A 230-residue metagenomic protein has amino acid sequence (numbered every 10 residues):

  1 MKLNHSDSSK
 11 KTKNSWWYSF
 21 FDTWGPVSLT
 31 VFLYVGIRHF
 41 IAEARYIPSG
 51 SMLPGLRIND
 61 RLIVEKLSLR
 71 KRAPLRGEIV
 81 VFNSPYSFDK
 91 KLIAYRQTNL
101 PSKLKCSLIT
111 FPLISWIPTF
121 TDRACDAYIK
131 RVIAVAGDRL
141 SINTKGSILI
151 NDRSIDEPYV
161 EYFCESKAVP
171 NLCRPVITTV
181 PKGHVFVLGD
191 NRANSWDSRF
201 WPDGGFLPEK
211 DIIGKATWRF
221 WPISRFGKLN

Functional and structural regions predicted by a protein language model:
K2-F21, F40, R45-Y46, P54-N230: Soluble "head" domains of membrane/secretory-pathway proteins
D22-F40: Hydrophobic membrane-insertion alpha-helices, especially the h-region of bacterial N-terminal signal peptides
S49: Short, conserved catalytic or interaction motifs in soluble domains
